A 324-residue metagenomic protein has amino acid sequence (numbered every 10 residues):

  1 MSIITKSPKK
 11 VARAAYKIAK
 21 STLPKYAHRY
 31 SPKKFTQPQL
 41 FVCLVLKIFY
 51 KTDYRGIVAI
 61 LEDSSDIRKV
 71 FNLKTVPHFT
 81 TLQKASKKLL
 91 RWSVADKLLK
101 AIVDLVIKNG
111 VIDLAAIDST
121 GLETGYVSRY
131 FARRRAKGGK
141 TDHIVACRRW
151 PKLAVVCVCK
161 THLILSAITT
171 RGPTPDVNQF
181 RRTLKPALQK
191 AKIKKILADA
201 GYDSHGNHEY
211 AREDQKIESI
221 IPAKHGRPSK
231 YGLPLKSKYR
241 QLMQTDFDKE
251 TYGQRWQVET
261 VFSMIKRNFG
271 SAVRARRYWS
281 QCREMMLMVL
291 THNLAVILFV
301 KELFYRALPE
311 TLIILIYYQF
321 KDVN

Functional and structural regions predicted by a protein language model:
S2-Y50: Basic, short loop/linker segments at the boundary and entry of helix-turn-helix/winged-helix-like folds
Y30-S31, H225-P234, L298, L315 (+1 more regions): Arg/Lys-rich, glycine/proline-spaced intrinsically disordered segments in nuclear chromatin/transcription regulators
P32, Q37, F49, Q83-K87 (+2 more regions): Polybasic low-complexity intrinsically disordered regions
R55-F71: DNA-recognition alpha helix
V70-L90: Major-groove recognition helix of helix-turn-helix-like DNA-binding domains
P175-Q179, Y231-G232, E310: A short, polar/proline- and glycine-enriched secondary-structure boundary/capping micro-motif
A200-R267: Helix-centered, glycine/charged polyanion-binding patches within enzymatic domains that contact phosphate-containing
D248-N324: Basic, amphipathic alpha-helical segments enriched in Lys/Arg and hydrophobic/aromatic residues
